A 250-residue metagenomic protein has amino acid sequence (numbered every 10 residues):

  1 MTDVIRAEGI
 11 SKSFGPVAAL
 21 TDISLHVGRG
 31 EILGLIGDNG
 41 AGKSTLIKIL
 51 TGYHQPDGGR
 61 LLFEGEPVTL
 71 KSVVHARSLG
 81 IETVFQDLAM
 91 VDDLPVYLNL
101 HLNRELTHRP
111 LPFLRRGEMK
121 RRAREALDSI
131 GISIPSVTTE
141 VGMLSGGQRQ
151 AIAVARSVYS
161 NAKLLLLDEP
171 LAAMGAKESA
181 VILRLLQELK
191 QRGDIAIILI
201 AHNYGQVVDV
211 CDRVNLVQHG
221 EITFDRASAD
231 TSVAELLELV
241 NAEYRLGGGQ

Functional and structural regions predicted by a protein language model:
T2-Q250: Glycine-rich phosphate-binding loops of nucleotide-dependent enzymes
